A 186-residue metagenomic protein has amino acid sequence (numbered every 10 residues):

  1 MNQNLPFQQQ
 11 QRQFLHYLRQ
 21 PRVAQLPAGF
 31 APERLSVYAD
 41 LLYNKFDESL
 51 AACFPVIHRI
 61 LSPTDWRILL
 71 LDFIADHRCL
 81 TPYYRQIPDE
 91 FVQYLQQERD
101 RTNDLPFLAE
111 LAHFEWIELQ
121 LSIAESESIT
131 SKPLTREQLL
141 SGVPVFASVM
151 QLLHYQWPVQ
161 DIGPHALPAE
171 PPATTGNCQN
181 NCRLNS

Functional and structural regions predicted by a protein language model:
M1-E125: N-terminal, charged low-complexity regulatory/assembly segments
A75-S186: Hydrophobic packing positions characteristic of elongated beta-solenoid/beta-helix-type spike/fiber shafts
